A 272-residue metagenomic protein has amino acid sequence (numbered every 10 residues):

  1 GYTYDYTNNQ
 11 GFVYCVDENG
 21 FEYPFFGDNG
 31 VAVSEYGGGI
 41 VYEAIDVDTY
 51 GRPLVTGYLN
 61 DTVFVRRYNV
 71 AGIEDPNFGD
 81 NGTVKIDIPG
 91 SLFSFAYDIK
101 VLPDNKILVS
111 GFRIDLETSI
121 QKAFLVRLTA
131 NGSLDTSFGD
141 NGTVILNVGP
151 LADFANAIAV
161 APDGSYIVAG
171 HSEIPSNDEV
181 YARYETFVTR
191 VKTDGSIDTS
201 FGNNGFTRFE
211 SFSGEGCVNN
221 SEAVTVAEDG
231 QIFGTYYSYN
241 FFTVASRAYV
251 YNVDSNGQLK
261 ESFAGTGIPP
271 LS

Functional and structural regions predicted by a protein language model:
G1-S272: A sequence-level/structural motif corresponding to short, flexible coil/turn segments enriched in small polar residues
